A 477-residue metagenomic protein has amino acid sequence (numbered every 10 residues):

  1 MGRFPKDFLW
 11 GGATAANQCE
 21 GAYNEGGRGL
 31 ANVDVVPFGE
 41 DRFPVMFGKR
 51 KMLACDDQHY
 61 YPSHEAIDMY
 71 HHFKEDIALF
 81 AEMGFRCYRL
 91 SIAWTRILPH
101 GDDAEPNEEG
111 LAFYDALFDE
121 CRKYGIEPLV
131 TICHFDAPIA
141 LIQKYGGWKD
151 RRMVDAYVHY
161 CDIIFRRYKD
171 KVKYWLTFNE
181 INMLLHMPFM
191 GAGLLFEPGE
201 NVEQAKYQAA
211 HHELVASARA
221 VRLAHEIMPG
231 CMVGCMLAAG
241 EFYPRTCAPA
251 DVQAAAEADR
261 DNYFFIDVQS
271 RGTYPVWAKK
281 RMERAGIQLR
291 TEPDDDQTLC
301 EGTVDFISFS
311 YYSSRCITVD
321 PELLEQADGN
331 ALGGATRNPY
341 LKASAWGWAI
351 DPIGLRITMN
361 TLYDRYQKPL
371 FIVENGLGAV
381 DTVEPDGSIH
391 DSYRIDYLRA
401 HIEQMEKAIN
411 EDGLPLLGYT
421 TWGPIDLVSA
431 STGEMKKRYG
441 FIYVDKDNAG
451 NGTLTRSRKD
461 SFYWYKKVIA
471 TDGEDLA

Functional and structural regions predicted by a protein language model:
M1-D57, A81, H100-D102, L111-A477: Active-site region of glycoside hydrolase catalytic domains
Q58-H72, K149-R152: Active-site mouth loops of central-metabolism enzymes
S63, Y70, G101-A104, A345: Short, flexible active-site loop motifs that bind/organize anionic cofactors or intermediates
E65, M69-A78, P99, G110: Internal amphipathic alpha-helical repeat/solenoid segments
H72-A93, G302, F306: Catalytic domains of carbohydrate-active enzymes, especially glycoside hydrolases
I92-P106: Glycine-rich, proline-tolerant flexible connector loops at the mouths of alpha/beta enzymes
